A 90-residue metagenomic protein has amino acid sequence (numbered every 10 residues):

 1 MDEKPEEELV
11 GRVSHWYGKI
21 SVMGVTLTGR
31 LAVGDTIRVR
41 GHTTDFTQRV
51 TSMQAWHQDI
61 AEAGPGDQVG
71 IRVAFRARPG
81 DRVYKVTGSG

Functional and structural regions predicted by a protein language model:
M1-G90: Beta-strand/loop-dominated core regions that host nucleotide or nucleotide-derived cofactor-binding catalytic loops
